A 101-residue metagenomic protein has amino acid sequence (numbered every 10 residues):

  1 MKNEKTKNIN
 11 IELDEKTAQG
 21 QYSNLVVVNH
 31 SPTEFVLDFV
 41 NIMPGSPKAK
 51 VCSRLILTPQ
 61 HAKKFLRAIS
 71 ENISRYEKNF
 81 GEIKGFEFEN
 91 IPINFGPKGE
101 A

Functional and structural regions predicted by a protein language model:
M1-Q60, K64-S74, K78-A101: N-terminal intrinsically disordered, cationic/polar leader segments that include organellar targeting peptides
